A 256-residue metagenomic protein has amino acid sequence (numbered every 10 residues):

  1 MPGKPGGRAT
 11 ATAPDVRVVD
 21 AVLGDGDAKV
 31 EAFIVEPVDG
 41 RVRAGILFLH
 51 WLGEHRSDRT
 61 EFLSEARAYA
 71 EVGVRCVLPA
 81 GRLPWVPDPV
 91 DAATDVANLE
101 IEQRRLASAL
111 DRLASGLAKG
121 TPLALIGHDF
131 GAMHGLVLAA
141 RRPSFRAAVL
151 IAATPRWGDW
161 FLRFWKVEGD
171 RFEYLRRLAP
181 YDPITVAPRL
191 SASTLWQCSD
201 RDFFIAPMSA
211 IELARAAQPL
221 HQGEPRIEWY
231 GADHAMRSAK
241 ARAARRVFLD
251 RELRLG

Functional and structural regions predicted by a protein language model:
G3-G40: N-terminal cap/lid segment of alpha/beta-hydrolase-fold proteins
V42-W51: Short beta-strand element of the alpha/beta-hydrolase
G53-R104, F161: Cap/lid segment of the alpha/beta-hydrolase catalytic domain
D111-G169: Primarily recognizes the serine-hydrolase "nucleophile elbow" in alpha/beta-hydrolase and SGNH/GDSL folds
L190, W196-C198: Short beta-strand/loop motif that positions the catalytic acidic residue of the alpha/beta-hydrolase fold
A192, A206-R215: Short alpha-helix in the alpha/beta-hydrolase fold that links the catalytic acid
R201-I205, A235: Acidic catalytic loop of the alpha/beta-hydrolase fold
P219-G256: C-terminal catalytic histidine-bearing segment of alpha/beta-hydrolase fold enzymes
